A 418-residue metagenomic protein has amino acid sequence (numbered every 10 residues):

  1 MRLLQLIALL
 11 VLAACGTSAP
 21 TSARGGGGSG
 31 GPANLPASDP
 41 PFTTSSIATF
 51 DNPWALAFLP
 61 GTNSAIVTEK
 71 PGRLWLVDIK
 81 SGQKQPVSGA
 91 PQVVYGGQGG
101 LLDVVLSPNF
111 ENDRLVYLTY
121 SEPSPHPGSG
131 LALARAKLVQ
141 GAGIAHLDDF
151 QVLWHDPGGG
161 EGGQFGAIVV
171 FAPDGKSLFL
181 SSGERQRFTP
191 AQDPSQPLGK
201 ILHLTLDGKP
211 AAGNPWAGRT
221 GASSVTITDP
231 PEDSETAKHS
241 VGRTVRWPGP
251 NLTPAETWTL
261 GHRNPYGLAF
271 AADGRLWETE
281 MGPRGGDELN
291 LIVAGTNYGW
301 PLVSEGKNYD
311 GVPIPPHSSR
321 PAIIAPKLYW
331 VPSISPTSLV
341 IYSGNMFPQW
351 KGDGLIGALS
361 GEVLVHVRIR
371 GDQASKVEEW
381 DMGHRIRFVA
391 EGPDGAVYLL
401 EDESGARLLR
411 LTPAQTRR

Functional and structural regions predicted by a protein language model:
M1-L9: Sec-dependent signal peptide recognition, specifically the positively charged N-region followed immediately by
L9-G16: Hydrophobic h-region of N-terminal signal peptides that target proteins for export in Gram-negative bacteria
G16-T189, G267-F270, G274-G282, P332-D372 (+1 more regions): Acidic, Gly/Ser/Thr-rich repeat motifs that build Ca2+-stabilized beta-propeller blades
G31-T49, G82-Y95, A136-G160, P197-N264 (+2 more regions): Blade-edge beta-strand/turn elements of extracellular beta-propeller and related beta-sheet repeat scaffolds
R246, N251-A294: Acidic, glycine-rich loop-and-beta core segments that form the ion-binding/anion-interacting portion of active sites
D287, L291-S319: Mobile, glycine-enriched helix-loop/loop "lid" segments at the mouths of ligand-binding/catalytic clefts that gate
I386-F388: Repeated scaffold domains used in trafficking and secretory/extracellular systems, primarily beta-propellers
